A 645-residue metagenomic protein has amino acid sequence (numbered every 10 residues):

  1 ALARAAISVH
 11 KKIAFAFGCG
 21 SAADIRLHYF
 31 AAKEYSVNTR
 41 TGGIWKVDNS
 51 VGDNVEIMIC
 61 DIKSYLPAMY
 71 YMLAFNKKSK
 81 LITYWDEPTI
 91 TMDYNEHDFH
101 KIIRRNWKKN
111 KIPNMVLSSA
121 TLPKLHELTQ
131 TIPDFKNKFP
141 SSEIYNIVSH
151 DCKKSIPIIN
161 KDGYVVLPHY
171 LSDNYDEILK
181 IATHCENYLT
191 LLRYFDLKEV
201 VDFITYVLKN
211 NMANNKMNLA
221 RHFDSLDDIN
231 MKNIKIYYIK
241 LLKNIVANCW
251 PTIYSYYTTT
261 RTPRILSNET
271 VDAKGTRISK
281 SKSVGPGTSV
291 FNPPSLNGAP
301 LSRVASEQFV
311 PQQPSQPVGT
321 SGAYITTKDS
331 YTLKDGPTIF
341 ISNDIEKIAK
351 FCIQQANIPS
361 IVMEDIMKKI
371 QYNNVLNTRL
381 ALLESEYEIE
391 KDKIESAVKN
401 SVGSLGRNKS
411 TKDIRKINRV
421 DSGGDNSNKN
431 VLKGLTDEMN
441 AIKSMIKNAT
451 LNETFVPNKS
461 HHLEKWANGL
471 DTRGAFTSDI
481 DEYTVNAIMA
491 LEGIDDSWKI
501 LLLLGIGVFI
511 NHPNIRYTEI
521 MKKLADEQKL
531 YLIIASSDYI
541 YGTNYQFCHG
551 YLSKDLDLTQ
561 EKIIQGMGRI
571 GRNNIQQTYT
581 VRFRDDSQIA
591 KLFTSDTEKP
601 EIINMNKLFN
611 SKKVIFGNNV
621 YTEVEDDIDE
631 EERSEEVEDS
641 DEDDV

Functional and structural regions predicted by a protein language model:
A14-A68: Inter-Walker segment of RecA-like/P-loop motor cores
V51-Y70, A525-Y541: Conserved two-lobed SF2 helicase motor
D93-C152: Post-DEXD/H (motif II) to motif III coupling segment of the RecA-like Helicase ATP-binding lobe
T129, K138-V456: Conserved interdomain linker/interface between the two RecA-like ATPase lobes of SF2 helicase motors
V508-A535: Conserved helicase ATPase core of P-loop NTP-dependent helicases/translocases
Q528, R572, Q576-D629: A conserved SF2-helicase RecA2
Y539-D555: A short beta-strand element within the Helicase C-terminal
D557-T580: Conserved SF2 helicase motif VI
